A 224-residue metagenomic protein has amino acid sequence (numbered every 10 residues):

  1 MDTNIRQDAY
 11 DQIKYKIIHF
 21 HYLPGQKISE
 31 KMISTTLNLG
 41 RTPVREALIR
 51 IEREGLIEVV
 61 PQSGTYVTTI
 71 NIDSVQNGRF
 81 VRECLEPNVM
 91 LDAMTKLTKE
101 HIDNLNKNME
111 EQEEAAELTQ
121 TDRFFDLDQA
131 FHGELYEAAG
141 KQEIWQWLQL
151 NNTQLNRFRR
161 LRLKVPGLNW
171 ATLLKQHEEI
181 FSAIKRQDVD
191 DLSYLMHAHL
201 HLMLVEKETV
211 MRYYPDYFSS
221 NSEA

Functional and structural regions predicted by a protein language model:
M1-T95, E143, L204, E208-A224: Short linear motifs at protein or domain termini
N4, D103, W170-A171: Short helix-capping and inter-helix turn/linker motifs at the boundaries of alpha-helical repeat units
R53-E58, Q149-Q154, L168-A171: Mobile beta-alpha loop/short-helix "lid" or hinge segments that flank ligand
Q62, L85, K107, T172-K175: Alpha-helix N-cap/N′ positions at the starts of helices
N71-I72, R160-L163: Short alpha-helical transmembrane interface motifs in multi-pass membrane proteins
G78, K99-L161, K175-S182, D190-L202: Conserved amphipathic alpha-helical segments that form helical-bundle/coiled-coil interaction surfaces
N169-A224: C-terminal regulatory/effector modules of DNA-binding transcriptional regulators
